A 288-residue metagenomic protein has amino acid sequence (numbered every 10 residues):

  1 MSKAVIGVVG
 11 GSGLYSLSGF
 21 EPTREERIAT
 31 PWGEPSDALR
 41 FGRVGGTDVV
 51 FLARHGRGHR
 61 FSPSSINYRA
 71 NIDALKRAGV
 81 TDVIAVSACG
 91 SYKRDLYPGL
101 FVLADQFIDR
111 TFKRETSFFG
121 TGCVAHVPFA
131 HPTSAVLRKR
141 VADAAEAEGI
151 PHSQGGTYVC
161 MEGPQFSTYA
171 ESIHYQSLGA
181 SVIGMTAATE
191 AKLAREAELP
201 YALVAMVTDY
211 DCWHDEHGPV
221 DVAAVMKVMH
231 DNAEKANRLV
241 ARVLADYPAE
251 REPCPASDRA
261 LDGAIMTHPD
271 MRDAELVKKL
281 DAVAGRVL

Functional and structural regions predicted by a protein language model:
M1-H131, G285-L288: Metabolite-binding pocket within alpha/beta catalytic cores that recognizes anionic/polar moieties
K76-G79, Q176, R195: Non-catalytic positions within long, well-ordered alpha-helices that form the structural scaffold/packing of enzyme
T81-D82, S181, P200: Short acidic/polar active-site loop segments enriched in Thr and Asp
T121-Q165, A197: Histidine/lysine/aspartate-rich catalytic loop segments that bind and position anionic ligands
A147-S181, M266, D270: Active-site/ligand-binding-proximal alpha/beta "capping" segment
M185-V222: Zn-dependent metallopeptidase/amidohydrolase metal-coordination segment
C212-R259: His/Asp/Glu-rich mid-to-C-terminal helical/loop segments that flank catalytic regions of hydrolases
A260-L288: Acidic, Ser/Thr-rich low-complexity intrinsically disordered segments
